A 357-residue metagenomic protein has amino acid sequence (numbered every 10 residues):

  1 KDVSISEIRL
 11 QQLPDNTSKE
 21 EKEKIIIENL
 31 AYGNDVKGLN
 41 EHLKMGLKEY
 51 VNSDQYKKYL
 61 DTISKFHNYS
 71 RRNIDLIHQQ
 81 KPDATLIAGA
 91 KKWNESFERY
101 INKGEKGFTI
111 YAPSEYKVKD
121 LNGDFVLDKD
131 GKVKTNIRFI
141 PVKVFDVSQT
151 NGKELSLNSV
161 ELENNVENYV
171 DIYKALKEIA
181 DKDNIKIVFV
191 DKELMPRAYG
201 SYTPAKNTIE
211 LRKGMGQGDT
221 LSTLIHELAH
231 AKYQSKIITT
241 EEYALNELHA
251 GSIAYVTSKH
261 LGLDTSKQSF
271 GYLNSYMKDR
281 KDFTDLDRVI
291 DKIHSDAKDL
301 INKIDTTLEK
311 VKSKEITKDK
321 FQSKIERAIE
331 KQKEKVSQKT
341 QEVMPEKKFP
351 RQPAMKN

Functional and structural regions predicted by a protein language model:
K1-K339, M344-K348, P353: N-terminal accessory/interface modules of nucleic-acid-binding and processing proteins
M355-N357: Conserved ATP-binding/catalytic motifs of P-loop helicase motor domains
